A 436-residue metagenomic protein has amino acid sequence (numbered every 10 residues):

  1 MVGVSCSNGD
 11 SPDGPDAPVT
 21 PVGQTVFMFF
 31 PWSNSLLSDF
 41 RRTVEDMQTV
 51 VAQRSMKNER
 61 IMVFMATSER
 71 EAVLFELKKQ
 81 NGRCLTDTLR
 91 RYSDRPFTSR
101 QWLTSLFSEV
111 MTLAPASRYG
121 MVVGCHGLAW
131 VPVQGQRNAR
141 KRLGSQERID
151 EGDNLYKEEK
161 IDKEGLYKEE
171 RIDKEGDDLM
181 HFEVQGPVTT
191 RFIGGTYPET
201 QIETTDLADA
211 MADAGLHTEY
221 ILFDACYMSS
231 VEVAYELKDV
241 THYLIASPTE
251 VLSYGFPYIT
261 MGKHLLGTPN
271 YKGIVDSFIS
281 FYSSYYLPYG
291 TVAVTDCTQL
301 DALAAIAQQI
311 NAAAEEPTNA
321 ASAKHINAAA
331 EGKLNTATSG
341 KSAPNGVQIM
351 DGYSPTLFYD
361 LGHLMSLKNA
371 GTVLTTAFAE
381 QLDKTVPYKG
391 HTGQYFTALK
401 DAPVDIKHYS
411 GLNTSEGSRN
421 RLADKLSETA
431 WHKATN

Functional and structural regions predicted by a protein language model:
M1-G23: Bacterial Sec-dependent N-terminal signal peptides
G23-T25, M56-M62, A114-G120, G215-Y220 (+1 more regions): Loop/turn elements at helix/coil->beta-strand transitions in domains of secreted/extracellular proteins
W32-S35, T67-E71, C125-V131, P198 (+2 more regions): Solvent-exposed loop/turn segments at secondary-structure junctions within structured extracellular/periplasmic domains
S35, R70-E71, L77-T112: Functional beta-strand-loop-alpha-helix junction segments that form "active/interaction loops" within catalytic
L36-V73: N-terminal carbohydrate-binding/catalytic regions of secreted carbohydrate-active enzymes
R41-V44, Q48, R100-S108, T204 (+2 more regions): Extracytoplasmic/secreted envelope proteins and their assembly/folding machinery, especially bacterial periplasmic
A66-D87, R118, V123-G195: Surface-exposed loop and adjacent secondary-structure segments within mature catalytic domains
E151, Y156-N436: Terminal, contiguous helix-loop blocks that mediate binding/assembly
